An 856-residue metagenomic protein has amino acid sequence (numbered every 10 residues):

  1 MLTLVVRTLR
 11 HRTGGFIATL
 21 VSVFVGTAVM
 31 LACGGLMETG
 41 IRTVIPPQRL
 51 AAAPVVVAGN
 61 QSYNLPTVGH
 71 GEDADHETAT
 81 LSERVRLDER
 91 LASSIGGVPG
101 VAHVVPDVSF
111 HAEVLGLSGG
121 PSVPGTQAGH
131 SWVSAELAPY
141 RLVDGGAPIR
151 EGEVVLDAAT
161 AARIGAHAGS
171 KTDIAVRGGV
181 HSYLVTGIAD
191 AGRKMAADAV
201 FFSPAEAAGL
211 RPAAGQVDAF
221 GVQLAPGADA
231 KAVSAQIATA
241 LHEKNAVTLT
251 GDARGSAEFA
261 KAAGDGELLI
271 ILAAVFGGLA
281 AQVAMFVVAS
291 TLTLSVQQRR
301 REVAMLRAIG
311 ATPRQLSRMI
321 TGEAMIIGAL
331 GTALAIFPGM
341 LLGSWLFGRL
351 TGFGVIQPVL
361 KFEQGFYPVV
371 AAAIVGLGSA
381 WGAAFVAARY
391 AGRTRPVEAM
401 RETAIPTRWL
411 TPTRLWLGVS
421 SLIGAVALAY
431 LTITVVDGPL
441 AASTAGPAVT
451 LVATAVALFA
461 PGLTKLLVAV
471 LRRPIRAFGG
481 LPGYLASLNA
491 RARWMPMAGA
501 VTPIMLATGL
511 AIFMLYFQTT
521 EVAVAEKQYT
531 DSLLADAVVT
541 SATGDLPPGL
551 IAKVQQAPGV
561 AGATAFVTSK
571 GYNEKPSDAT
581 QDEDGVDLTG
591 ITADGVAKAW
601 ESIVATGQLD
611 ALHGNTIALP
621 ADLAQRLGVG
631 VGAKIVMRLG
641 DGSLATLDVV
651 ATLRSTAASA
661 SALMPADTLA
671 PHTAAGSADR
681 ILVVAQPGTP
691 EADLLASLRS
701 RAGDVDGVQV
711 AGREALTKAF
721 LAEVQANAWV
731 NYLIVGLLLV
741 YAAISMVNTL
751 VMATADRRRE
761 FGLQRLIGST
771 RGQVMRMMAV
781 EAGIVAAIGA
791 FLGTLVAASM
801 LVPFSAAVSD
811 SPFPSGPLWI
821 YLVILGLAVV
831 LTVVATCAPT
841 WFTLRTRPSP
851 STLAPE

Functional and structural regions predicted by a protein language model:
L2-M285, L294-Q297, M319, D531 (+1 more regions): Membrane transport/envelope proteins' first extracytoplasmic loop
T3, R10-H11, G15, T27-E72 (+9 more regions): Alpha-helical transmembrane segments
L4-G15, G277, A284-G328, T403-A404 (+2 more regions): Interfacial "coupling" helices/loops that link adjacent transmembrane helices in transporter permeases
G14-A18, L268-I271, A371-A384, P406-M505 (+2 more regions): Alpha-helical transmembrane segments, especially those used as permease/efflux helices and single-pass anchors
H242, L292, M325-I356, P368-R393 (+4 more regions): Small-residue-rich transmembrane alpha-helices
G392-R408, L844-E856: Short cytosolic juxtamembrane segments of multi-pass membrane proteins
T450, V456-L623, V631-K634, L644: Juxtamembrane segments of multi-pass membrane proteins
M497, D679-L682, E691, S697 (+2 more regions): C-terminal transmembrane helical bundles of large multi-pass transporters and their helix-start/helix-kink determinants
